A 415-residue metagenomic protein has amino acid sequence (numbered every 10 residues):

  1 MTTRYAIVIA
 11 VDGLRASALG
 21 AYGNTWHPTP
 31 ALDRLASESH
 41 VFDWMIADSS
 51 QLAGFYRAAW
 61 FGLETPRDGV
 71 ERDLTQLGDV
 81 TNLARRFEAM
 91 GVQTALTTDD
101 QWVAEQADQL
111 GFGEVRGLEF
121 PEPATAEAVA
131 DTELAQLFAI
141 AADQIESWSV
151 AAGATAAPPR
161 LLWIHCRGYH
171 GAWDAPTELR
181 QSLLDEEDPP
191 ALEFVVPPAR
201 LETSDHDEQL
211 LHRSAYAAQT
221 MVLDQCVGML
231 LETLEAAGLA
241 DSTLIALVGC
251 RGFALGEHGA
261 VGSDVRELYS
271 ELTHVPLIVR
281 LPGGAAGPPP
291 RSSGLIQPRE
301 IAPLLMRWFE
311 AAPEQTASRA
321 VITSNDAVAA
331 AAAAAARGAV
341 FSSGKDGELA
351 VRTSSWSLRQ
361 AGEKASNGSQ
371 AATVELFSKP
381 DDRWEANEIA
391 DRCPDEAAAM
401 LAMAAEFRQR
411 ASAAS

Functional and structural regions predicted by a protein language model:
M1-S415: Catalytic domains that recognize anionic headgroups
